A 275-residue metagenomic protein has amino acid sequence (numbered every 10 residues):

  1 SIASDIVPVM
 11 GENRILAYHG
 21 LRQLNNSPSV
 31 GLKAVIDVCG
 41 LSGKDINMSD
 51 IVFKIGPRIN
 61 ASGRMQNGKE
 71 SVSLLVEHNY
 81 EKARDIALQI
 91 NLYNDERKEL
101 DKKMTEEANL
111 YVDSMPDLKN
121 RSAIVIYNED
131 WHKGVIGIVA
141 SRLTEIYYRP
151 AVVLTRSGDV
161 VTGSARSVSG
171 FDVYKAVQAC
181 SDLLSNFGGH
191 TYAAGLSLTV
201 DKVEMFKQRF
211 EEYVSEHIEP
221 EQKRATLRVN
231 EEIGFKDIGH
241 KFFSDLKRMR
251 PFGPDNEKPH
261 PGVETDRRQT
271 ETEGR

Functional and structural regions predicted by a protein language model:
S1-K202, Q208, E232: Hydrophobic helix-and-loop "lid/oligomerization" segment in the mid-to-C-terminal part of catalytic domains
I6, S29, Y213-R275: A contiguous loop/helix-start segment that scaffolds small-molecule binding in enzyme catalytic cores
